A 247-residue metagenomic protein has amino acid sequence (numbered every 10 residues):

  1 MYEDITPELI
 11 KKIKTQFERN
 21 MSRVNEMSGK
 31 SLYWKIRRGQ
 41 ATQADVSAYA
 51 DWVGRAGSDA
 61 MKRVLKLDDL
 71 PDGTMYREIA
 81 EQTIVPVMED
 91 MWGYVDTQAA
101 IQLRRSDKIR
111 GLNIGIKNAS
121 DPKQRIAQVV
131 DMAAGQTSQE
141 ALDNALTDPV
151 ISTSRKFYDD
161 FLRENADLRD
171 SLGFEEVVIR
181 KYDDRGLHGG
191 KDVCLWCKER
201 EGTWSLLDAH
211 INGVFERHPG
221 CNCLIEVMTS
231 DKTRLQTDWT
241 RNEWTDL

Functional and structural regions predicted by a protein language model:
M1-H218, E226-L247: Domain-core detector
